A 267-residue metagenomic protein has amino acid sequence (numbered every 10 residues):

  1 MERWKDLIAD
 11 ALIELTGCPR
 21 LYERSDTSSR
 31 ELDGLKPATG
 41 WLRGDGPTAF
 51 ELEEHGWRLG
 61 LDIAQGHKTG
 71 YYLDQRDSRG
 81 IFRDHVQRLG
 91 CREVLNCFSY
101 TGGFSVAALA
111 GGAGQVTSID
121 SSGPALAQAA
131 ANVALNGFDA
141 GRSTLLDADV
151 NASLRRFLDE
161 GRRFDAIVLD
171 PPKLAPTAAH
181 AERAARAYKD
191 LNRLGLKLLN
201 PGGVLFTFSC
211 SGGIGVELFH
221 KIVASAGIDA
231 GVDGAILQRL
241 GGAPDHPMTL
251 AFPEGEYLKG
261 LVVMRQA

Functional and structural regions predicted by a protein language model:
E2-Y71: Non-catalytic substrate-recognition/targeting regions of SAM-dependent transferases
L89-Y100: Conserved class I S-adenosyl-L-methionine
T101-G114: Conserved SAM-binding loop of SAM-dependent methyltransferases across substrates and taxa, primarily the Class I
Q115-D120: Conserved SAM-binding motif I beta-strand of class I
P124-V168: S-adenosyl-L-methionine
F164-L194: Mobile active-site "lid"/loop adjacent to the S-adenosyl-L-methionine
D190, V204-A267: C-terminal catalytic and target-recognition region of SAM-dependent MTase-like enzymes, primarily methyltransferases
L199-P201: Helix-to-beta-strand junctions that scaffold the AdoMet/dcAdoMet cofactor pocket in Class I SAM-dependent enzymes
